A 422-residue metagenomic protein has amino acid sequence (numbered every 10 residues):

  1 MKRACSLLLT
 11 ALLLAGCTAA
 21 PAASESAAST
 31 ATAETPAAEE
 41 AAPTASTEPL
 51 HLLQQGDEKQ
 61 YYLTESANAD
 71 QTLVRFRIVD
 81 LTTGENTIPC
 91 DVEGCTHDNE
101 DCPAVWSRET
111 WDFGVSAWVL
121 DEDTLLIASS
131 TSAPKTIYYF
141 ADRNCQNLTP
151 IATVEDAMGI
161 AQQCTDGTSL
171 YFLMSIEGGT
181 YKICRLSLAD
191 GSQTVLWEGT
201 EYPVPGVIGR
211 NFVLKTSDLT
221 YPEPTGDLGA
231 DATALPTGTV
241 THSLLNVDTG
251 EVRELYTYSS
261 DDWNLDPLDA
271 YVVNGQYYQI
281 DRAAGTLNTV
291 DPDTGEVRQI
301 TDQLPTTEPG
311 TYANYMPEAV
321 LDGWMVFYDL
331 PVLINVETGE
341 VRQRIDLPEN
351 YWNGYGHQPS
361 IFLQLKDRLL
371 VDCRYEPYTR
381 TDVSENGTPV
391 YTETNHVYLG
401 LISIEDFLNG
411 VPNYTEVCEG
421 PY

Functional and structural regions predicted by a protein language model:
K2-T10: Sec-dependent signal peptide recognition, specifically the positively charged N-region followed immediately by
L13-G16: C-terminal motif of bacterial Sec signal peptides marking the signal peptidase cleavage site
T18-P21: Bacterial signal peptide processing site
A27-T87: An edge-strand/N-cap motif at the start of beta-rich repeat modules
A41-P43, T72-N99, A133-V154, G178-E198 (+4 more regions): Surface-exposed loop/turn elements that mediate protein-protein interactions on large endomembrane-trafficking
S46-G56, D98-L120, D156-G167, E198-N211 (+4 more regions): Repeated scaffold domains used in trafficking and secretory/extracellular systems, primarily beta-propellers
Y61-T64, L126-A128, Y171-M174, V213-T216 (+3 more regions): Residue position within the beta-strands of beta-propeller blades
G114-C184: A generic tandem-repeat structural signature
